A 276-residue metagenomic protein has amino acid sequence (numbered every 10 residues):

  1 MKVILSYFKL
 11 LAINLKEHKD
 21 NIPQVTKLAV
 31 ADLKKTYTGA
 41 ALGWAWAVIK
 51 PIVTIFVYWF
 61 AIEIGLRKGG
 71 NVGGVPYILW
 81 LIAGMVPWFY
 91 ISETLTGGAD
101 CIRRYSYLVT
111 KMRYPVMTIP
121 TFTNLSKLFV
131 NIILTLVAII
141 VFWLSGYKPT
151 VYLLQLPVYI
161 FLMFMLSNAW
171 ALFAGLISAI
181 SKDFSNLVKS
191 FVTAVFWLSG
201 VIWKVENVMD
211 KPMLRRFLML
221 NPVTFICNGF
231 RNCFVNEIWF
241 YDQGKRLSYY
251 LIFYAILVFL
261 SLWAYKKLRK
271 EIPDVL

Functional and structural regions predicted by a protein language model:
M1-L276: Hydrophobic transmembrane alpha-helices and immediately adjacent juxtamembrane helices of multi-pass inner-membrane
